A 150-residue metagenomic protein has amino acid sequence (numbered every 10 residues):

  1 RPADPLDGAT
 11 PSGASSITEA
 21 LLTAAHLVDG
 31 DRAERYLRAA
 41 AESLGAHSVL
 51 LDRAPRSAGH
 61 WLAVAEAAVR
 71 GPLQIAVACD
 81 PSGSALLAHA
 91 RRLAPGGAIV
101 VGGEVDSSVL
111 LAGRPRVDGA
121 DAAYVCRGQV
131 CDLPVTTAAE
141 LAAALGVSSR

Functional and structural regions predicted by a protein language model:
R1-R150: Aromatic (Trp/Tyr) and acidic
